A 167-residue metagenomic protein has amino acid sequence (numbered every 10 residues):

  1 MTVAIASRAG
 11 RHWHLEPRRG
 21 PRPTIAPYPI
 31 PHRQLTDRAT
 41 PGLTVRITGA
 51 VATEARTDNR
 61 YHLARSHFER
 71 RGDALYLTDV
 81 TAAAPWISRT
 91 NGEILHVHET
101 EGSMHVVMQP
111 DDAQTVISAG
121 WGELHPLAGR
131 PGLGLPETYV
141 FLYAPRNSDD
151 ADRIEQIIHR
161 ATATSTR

Functional and structural regions predicted by a protein language model:
M1-R167: Charge-dense, helix-prone N-terminal extensions
